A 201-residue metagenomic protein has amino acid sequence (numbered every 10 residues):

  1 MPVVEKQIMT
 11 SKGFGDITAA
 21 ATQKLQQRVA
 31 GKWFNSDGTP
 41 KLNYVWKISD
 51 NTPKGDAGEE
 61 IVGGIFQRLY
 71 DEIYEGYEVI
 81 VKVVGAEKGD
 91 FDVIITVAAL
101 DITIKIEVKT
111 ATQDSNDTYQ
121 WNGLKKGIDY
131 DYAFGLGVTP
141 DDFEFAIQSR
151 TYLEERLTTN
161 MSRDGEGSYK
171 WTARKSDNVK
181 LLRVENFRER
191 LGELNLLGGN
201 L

Functional and structural regions predicted by a protein language model:
M1-L201: Nucleic-acid endonuclease domains
